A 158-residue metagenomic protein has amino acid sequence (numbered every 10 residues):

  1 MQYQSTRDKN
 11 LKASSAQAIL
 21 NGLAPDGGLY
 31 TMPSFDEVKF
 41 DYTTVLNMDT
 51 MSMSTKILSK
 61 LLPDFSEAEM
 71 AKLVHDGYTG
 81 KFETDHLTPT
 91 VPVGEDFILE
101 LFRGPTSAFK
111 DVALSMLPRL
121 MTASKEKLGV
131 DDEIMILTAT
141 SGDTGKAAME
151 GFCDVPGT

Functional and structural regions predicted by a protein language model:
M1-T158: PLP-dependent amino-acid enzyme catalytic core
